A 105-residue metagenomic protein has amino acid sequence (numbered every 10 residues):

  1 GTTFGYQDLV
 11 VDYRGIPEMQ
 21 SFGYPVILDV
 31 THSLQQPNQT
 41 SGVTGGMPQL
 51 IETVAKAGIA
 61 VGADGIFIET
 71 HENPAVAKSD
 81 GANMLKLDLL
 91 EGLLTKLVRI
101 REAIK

Functional and structural regions predicted by a protein language model:
G1-T70: Catalytic alpha/beta core domains of metabolic enzymes, predominantly
N73-K105: C-terminal helical cap(s) of enzyme catalytic domains, especially alpha/beta-barrels
